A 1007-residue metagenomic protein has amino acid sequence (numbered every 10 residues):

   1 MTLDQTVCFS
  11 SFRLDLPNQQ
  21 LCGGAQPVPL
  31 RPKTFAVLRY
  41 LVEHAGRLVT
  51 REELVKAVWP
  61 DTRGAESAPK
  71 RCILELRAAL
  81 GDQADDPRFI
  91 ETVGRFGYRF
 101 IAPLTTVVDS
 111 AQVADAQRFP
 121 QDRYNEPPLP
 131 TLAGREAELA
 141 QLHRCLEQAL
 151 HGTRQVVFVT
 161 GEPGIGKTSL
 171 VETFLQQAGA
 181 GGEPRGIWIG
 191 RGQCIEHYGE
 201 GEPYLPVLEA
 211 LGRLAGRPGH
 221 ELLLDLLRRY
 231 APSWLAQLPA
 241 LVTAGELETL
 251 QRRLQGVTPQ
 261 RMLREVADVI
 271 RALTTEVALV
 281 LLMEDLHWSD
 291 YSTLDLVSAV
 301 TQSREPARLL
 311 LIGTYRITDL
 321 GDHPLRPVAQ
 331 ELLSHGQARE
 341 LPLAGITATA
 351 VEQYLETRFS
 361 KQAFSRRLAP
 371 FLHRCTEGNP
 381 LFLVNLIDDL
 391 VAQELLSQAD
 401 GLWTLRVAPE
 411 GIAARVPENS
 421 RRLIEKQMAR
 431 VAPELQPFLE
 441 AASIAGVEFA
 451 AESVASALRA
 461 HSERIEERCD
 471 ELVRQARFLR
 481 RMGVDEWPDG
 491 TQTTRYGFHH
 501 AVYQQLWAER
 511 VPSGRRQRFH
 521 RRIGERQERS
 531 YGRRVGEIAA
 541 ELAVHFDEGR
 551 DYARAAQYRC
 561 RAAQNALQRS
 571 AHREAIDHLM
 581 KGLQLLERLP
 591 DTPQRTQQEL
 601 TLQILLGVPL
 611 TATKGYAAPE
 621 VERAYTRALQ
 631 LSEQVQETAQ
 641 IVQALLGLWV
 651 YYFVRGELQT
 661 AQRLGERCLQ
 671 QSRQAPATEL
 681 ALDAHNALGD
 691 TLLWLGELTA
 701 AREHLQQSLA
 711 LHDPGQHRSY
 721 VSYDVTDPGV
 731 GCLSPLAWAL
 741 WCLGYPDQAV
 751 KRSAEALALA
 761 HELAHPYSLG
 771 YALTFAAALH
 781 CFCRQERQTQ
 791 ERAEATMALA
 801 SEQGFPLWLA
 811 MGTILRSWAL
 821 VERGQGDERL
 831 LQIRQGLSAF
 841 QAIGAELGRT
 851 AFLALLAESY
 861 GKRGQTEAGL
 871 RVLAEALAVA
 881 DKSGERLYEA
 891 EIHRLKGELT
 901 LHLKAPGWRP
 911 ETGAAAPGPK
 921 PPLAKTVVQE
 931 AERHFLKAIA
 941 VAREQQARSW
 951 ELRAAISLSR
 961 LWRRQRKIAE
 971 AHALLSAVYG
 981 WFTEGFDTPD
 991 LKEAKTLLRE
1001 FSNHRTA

Functional and structural regions predicted by a protein language model:
M1-K33, D115-Q121, G313, V484-W487 (+1 more regions): Short boundary/linker motifs that mark transitions into or out of structured domains
T2-C8, L41-R47, R63-S110: DNA-binding patch around the recognition helix
Q26-V58, Q436-P437: Short amphipathic alpha-helical recognition elements used for nucleic-acid or partner binding across transcription
A111-R144, L241-R253, Q353, A413-R421: Conserved adenine-nucleotide phosphate-binding loops and their immediately adjacent elements
A116-P127, F158-I165, L170, F174 (+4 more regions): Short secondary-structure boundary elements
E162-E200, L205: P-loop NTPase Walker A phosphate-binding motif
T168, H197, D319, L506-L711 (+15 more regions): Inter-helical turn/loop elements of alpha-helical hairpins
E183-R185, G190, Y204-V280, Q330-L333 (+5 more regions): Conserved Walker-type P-loop NTP-binding/catalytic site
